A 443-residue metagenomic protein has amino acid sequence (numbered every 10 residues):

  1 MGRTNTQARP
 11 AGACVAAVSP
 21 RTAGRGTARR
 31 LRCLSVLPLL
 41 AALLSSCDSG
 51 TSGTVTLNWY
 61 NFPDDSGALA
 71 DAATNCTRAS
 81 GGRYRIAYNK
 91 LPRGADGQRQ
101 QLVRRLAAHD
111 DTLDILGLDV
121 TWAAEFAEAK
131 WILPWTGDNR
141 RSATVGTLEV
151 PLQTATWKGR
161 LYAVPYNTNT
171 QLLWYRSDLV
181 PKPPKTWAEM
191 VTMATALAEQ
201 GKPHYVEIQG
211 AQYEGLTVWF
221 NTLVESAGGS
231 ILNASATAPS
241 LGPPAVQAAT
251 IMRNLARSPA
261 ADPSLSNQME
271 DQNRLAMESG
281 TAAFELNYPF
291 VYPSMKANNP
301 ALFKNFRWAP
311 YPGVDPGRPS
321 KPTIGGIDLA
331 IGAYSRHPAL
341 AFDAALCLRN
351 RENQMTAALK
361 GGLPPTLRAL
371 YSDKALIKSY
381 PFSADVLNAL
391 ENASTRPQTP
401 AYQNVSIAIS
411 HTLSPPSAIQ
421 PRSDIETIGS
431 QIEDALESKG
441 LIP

Functional and structural regions predicted by a protein language model:
G2, N388-P443: Conserved C-terminal helix/tail region of periplasmic/extracytoplasmic solute-binding proteins
G2-T6, C14-R21, C33-L34, P38-A124 (+2 more regions): Conserved N-terminal structural module of periplasmic/extracytoplasmic solute-binding proteins
K90-Q101, T121, A188-E189, S264-E278: Short helix-initiation/N-cap motifs at beta->coil->alpha
V103-R105, T112-D114, S142-S177, M193 (+2 more regions): A structural signal for short loop-to-beta-strand junctions that line the ligand-binding cleft of periplasmic/secreted
V120-T170, K182, E189-V191, R307 (+1 more regions): Hinge/lid segment of periplasmic solute-binding proteins
G137-T147, E207-G210, A227-T250, K296-A301 (+5 more regions): Short, solvent-exposed loop/beta-turn-alpha elements that line the ligand-binding surface or hinge of extracytoplasmic
M193-A194, Q200, S235-S266, Y311: Glycine-centered hinge/linker elements that transmit conformational signals in sensory and ligand-binding systems
F290-F303, V314-H411: C-terminal lobe and pocket-closing loops of periplasmic/extracytoplasmic Venus-flytrap solute-binding proteins
